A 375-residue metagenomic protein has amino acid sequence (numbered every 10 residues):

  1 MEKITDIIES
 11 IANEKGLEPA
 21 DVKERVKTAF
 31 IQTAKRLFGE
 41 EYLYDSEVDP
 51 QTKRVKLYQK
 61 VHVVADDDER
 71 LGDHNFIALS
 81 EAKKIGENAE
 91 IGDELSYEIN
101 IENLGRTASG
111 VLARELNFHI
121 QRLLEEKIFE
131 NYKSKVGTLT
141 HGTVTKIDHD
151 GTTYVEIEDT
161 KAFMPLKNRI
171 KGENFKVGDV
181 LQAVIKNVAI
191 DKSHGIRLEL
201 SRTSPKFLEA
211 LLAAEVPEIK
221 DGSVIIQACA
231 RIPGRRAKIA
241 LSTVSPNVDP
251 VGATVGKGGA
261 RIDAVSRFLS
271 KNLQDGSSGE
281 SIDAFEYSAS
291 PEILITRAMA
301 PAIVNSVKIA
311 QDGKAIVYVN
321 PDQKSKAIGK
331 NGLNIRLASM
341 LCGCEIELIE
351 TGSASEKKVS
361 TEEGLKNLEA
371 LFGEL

Functional and structural regions predicted by a protein language model:
M1-L375: RNA-contacting regions in translation and RNA-metabolism proteins, encompassing KH/S1 modules where present
